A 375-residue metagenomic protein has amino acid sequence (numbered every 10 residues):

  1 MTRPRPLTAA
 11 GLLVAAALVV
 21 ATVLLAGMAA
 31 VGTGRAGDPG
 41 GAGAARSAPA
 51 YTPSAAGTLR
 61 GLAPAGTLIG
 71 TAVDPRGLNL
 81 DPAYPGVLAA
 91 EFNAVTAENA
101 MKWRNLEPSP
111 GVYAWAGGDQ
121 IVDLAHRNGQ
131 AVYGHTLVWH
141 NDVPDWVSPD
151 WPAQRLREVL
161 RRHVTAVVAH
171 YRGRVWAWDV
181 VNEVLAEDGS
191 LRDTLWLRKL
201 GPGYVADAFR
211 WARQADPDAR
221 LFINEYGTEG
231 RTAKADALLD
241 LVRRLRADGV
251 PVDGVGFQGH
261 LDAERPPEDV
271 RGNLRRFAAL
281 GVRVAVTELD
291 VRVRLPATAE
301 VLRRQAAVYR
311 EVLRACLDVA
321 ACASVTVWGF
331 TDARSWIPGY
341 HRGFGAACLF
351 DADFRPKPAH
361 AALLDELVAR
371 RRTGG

Functional and structural regions predicted by a protein language model:
M1-A16: N-terminal export and membrane-targeting signals
L13, V23-G61, A65, A369-G375: N-terminal low-complexity, Pro/Thr-rich disordered segments that flank secretion/membrane-targeting signals
P49-E98: Boundary/entry segment of secreted carbohydrate-active catalytic domains
Y51, A72-A83, W103-A116, L185-G189 (+3 more regions): Acidic-and-aromatic substrate-binding clefts and catalytic sites of carbohydrate-active enzymes
T52, A90, A94-P108, G117-G230: Substrate-binding cleft and catalytic face of glycoside hydrolase catalytic domains, especially the flexible beta-alpha
P53-G61, E107, D145, P149 (+7 more regions): Aromatic-rich peripheral "rim/lid" segments of glycoside hydrolase catalytic domains that contact and position glycan
P75-E91, R157-V167, A233-L245, V308-L313: Short, acidic/polar
A90-N99, N182, A215-E225, L238-R265 (+1 more regions): Aromatic- and acid-rich polysaccharide-binding/catalytic face of secreted or lumenal carbohydrate-active enzymes
